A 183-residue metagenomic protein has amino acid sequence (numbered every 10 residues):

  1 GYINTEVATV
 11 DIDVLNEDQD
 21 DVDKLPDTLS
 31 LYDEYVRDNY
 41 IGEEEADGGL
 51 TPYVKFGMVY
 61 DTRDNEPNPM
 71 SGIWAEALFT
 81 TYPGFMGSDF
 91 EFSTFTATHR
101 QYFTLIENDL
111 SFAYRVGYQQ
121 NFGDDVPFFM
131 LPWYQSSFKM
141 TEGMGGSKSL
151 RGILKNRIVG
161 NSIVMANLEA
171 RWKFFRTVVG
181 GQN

Functional and structural regions predicted by a protein language model:
G1-L50, K55, E142-K148, R157-G160: Gram-negative/organellar outer-membrane beta-barrel architecture
Y2-V7, R63, Y82-P83: Short acidic/polar capping segments at secondary-structure boundaries
E44, V54-G57, N65-Q182: C-terminal outer-membrane beta-barrel translocator/porin domains of Gram-negative envelope proteins and their
